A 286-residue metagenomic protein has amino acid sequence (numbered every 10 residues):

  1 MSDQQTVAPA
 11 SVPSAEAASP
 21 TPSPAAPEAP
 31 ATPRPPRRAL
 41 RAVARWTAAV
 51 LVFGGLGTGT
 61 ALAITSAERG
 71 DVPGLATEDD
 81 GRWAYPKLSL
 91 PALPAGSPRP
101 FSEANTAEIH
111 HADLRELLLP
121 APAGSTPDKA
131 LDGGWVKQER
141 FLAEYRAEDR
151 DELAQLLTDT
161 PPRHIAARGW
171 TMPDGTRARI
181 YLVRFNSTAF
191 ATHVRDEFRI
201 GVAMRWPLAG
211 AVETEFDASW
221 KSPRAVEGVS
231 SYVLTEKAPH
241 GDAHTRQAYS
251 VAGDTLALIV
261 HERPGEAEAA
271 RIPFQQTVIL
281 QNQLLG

Functional and structural regions predicted by a protein language model:
M1-A104: N-terminal export/targeting signals for secretion/compartment entry
R37, T171-P173, A248-A252: Short glycine/proline-enriched loop/turn "hinge" motifs that connect secondary-structure elements and lie
W46, V50, Y181-R184, A267-R271: Short, charged/polar micro-motifs that form catalytic or ligand-binding hotspots
L62-A166: N-terminal "mature-domain start" segment
L118-G133, P161, T171-M172, G201-S222: Short, charge-rich amphipathic segments
I165-R195: A short acidic-to-branched-hydrophobic micro-motif
R199-G286: Extracellularly exposed regions in secreted/surface proteins, prominently low-complexity, repeat-rich
